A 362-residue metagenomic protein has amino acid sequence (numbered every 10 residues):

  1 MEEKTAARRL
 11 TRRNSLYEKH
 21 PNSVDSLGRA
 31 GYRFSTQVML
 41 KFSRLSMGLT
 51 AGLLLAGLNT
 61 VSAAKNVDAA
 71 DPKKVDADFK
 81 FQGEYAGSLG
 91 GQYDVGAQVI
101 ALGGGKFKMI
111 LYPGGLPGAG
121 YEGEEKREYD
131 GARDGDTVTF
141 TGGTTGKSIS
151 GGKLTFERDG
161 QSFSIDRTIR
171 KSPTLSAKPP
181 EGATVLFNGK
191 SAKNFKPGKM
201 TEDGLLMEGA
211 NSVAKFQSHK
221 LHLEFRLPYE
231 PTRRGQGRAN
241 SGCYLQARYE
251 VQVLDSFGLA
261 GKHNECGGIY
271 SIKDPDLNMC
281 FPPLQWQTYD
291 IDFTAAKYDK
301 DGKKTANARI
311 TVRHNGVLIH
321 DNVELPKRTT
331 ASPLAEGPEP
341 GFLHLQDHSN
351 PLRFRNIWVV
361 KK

Functional and structural regions predicted by a protein language model:
E2-R8: Extreme N-terminal basic, low-complexity initiation segments that serve as generic localization/processing leaders
R13, E18, D25-S26, Y32-S35: Short, positively charged and aromatic/hydrophobic N-terminal segments
E18, M39-R44: Positively charged n-region of N-terminal signal peptides that target proteins for export
S46-G57: Bacterial N-terminal signal peptides
N59-A63: Sec/Tat signal peptide C-region and signal peptidase I cleavage site
A64-D68, A77, Y93, L102-K106 (+1 more regions): Carbohydrate-interacting regions of secretory-pathway proteins
V67-G90, V95-Q98: N-terminal secretory signal peptides
